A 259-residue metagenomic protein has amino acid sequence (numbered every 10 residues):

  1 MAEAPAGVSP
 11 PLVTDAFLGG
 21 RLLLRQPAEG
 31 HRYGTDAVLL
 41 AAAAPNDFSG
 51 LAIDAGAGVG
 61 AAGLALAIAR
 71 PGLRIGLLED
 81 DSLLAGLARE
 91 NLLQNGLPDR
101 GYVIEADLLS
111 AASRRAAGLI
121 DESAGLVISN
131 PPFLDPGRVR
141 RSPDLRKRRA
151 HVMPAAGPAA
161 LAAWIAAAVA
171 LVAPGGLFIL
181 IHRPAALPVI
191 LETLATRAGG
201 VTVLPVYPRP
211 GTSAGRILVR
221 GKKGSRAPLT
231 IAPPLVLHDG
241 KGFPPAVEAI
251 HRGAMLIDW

Functional and structural regions predicted by a protein language model:
A2-F48: Class I SAM-dependent transferase core
E29, Y33, G157-A214: Conserved Class I SAM-dependent methyltransferase catalytic core
F48-G58: Conserved class I S-adenosyl-L-methionine
V59-G72: Conserved SAM-binding loop of SAM-dependent methyltransferases across substrates and taxa, primarily the Class I
R74-E79: Conserved SAM-binding motif I beta-strand of class I
R89-D121: S-adenosyl-L-methionine
P131-A163, A170: Mobile active-site "lid"/loop adjacent to the S-adenosyl-L-methionine
S213-W259: SAM/dcSAM-binding transferase cores
